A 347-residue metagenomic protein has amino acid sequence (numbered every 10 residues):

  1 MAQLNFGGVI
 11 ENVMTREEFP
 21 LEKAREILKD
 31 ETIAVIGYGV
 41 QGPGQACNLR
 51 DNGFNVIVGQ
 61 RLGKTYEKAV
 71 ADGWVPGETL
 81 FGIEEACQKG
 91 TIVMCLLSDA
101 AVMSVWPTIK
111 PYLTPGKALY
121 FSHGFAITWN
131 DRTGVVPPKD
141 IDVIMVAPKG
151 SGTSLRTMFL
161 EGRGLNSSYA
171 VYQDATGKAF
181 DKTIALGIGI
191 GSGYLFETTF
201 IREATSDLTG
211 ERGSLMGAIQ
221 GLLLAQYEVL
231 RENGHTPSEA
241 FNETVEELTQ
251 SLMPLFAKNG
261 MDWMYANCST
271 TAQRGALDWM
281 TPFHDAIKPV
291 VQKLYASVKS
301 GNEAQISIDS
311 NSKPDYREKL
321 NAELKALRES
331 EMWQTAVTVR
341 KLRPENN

Functional and structural regions predicted by a protein language model:
M1-L28, D51, N130-T133, P138 (+2 more regions): N-terminal ligand-binding/catalytic initiation module
A2-F6, E11-E17, E232-N347: NAD(P)-dependent Rossmann-like dehydrogenase/reductase catalytic/cofactor-binding core
A2-G77: NAD(P)+-binding Rossmann beta1-loop-alpha1 motif at the extreme N-terminus of oxidoreductases
T32-I33, N55-I57, T91-C95, K117-A118 (+4 more regions): Structural motif
R61, V70-T128, V136-S151: Rossmann-like NAD(P)-binding element
Y66, A86, V102, P237-F241: Small-residue helix-packing motif on alpha-helices
Y120-R212: Rossmann-fold dinucleotide-binding core
G177-E232, S238-F256: Active-site-proximal catalytic alpha-helix in oxidoreductases
